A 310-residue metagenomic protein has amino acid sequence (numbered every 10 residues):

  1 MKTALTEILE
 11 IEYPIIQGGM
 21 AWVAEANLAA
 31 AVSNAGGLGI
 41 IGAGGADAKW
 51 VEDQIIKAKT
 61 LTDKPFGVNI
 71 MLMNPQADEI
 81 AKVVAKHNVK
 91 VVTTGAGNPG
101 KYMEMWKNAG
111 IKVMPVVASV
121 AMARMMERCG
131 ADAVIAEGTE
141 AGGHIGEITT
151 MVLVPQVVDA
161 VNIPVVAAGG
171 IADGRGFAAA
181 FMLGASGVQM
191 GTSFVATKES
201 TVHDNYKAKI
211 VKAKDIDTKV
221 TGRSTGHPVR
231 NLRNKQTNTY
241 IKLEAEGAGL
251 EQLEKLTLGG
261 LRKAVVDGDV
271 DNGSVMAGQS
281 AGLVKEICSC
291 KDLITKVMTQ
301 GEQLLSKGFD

Functional and structural regions predicted by a protein language model:
M1-A160, P164: Active-site entrance/lid segments in N-terminal catalytic domains of soluble metabolic enzymes
A21-W22, G37-A48, I135-E147, I171-Y206: Glycine-rich phosphate-binding active-site loops on the catalytic face of alpha/beta enzymes
V152-V166, A172-D310: Conserved active-site-proximal phosphate/metal-binding subdomains
